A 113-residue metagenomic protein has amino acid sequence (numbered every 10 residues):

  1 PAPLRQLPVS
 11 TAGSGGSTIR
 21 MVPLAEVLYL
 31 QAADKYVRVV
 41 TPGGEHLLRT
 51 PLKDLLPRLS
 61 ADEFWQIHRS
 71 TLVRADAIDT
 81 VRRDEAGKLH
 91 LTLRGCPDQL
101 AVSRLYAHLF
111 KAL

Functional and structural regions predicted by a protein language model:
P1-Q99: Conserved binding/recognition cores within well-folded domains
S103-L113: Short, basic/aromatic-enriched C-terminal tail that caps enzymatic domains
